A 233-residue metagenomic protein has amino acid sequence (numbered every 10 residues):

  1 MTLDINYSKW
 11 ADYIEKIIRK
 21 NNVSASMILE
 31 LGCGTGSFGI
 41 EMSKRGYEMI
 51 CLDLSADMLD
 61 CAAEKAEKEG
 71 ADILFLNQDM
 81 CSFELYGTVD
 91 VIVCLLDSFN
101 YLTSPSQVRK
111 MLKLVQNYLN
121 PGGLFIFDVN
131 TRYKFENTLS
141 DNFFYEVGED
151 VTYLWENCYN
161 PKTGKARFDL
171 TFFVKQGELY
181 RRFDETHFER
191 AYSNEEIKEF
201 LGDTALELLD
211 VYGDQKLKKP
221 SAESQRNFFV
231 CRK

Functional and structural regions predicted by a protein language model:
M1-S26: Conserved class I S-adenosyl-L-methionine
L29-G36: Class I SAM-dependent methyltransferase "Motif I" SAM/SAH-binding loop
G36-S82: Class I SAM-dependent methyltransferase SAM/SAH-binding core
E84-V91: A short acidic, Gly/Pro-enriched loop at the edge of an enzyme's catalytic core that lines a small-molecule cofactor
L95-D97: Residues lining the SAM
S106, I126-F200: SAM-dependent methyltransferase
R109-P121: A short glycine-rich, Lys/Arg-flanked "PGG" loop and its adjoining helix->strand segment in the class I
F188-K233: C-terminal lobe and adjacent flexible extensions of AdoMet/dcAdoMet transferase-like proteins
